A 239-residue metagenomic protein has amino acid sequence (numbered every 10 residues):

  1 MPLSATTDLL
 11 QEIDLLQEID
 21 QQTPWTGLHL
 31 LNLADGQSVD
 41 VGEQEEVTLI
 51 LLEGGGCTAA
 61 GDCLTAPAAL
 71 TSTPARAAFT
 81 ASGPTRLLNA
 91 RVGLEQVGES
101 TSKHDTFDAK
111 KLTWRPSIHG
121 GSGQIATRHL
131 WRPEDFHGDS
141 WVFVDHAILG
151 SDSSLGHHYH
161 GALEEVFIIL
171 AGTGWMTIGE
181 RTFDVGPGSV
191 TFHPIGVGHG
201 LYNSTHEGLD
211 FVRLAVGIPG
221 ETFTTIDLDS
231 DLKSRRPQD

Functional and structural regions predicted by a protein language model:
M1-L30, A34-S38, R86-W141, T225-D239: A short, N-terminal "cap"/entry segment at the start of jelly-roll beta-barrel domains of the cupin/DSBH fold
H29, V47, A60-G61, D145 (+3 more regions): Short, conserved secondary-structure segments in the cores of folded domains
E43-T58, H146-S151, Y159-M176, A215-G217: Short, conserved beta-strand element in jelly-roll/cupin
G55, R76, T173-W175, T182 (+2 more regions): Structural motif
A59-R76, G179-G196: Short acidic-glycine-tyrosine-enriched beta hairpin
T71, G83-S100, F192, H206-T225: A short hydrophobic beta-strand segment most commonly corresponding to one strand of the jelly-roll/cupin
A78-G83, L201-T205: Asparagine-centered strand-capping/turn motif at beta-strand->loop junctions
